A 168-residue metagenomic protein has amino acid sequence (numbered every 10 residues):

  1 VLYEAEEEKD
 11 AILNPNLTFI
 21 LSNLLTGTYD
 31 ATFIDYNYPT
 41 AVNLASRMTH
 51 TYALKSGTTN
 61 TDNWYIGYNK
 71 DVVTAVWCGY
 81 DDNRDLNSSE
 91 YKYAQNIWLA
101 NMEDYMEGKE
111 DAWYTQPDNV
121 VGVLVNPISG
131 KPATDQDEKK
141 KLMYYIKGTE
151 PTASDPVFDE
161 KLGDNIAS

Functional and structural regions predicted by a protein language model:
V1-A167: A penicillin-recognizing enzyme superfamily signal
